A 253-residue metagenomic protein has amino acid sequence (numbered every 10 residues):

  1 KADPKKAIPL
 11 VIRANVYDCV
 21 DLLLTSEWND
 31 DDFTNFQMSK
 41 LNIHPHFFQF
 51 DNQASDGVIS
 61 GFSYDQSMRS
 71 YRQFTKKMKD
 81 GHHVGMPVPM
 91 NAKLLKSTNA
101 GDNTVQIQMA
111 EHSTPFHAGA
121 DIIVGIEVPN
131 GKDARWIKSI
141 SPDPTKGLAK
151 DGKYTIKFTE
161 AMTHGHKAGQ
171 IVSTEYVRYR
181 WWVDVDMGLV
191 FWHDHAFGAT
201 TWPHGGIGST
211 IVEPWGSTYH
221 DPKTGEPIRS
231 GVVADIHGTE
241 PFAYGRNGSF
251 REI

Functional and structural regions predicted by a protein language model:
K1-L95, T163, Q170-I253: Histidine-centered copper-binding motifs that mark active-site loops of extracellular/periplasmic copper enzymes
V88-K167: Autoprocessing Asn-cyclization modules and mimics
